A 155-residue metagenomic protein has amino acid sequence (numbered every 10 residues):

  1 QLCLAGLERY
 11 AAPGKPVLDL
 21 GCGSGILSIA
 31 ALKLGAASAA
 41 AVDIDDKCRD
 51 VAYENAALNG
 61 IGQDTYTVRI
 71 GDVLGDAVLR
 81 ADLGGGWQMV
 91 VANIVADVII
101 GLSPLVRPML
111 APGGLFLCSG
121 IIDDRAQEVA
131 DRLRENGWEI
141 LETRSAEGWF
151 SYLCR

Functional and structural regions predicted by a protein language model:
Q1-V73: Conserved SAM/SAH cofactor-binding pocket of Class I
D43-K47, I94, I121: Short beta->alpha hinge that forms the Motif I/post-I loop of the SAM-binding pocket
K47-V51, V98, R125: Conserved short alpha-helix immediately C-terminal to the canonical SAM/SAH-binding motif I of Rossmann-like
L58-Q63, P108, N136-W138: Short helix-capping segments at alpha-helix termini
A77-M89: A short acidic, Gly/Pro-enriched loop at the edge of an enzyme's catalytic core that lines a small-molecule cofactor
Q88-I100: A short SAM/SAH-binding and catalytic strip from SAM-dependent methyltransferases
I100-L115: A short glycine-rich, Lys/Arg-flanked "PGG" loop and its adjoining helix->strand segment in the class I
I121-R155: Active-site capping/gating segments
